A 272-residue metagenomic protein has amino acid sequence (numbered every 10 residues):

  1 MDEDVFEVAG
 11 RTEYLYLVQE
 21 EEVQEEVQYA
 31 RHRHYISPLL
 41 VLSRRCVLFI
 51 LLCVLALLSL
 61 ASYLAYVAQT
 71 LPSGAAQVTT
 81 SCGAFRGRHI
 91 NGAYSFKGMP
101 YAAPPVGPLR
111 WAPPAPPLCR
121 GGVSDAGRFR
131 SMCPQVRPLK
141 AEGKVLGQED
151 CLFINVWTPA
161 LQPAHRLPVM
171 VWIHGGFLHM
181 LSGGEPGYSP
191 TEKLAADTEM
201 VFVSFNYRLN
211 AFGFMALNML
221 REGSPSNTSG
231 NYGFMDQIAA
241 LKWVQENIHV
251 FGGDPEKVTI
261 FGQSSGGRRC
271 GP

Functional and structural regions predicted by a protein language model:
D2-E21, V27-F234, P255: Non-catalytic accessory segments of hydrolases
E142, A239, K257, P272: Substrate-access "cap/lid" subdomains that shape and gate the entrance to catalytic or ligand-binding pockets
L178, G262-P272: Glycine-rich nucleophile elbow surrounding the catalytic serine of serine-hydrolase chemistry
G187, Q237, Q263-G266: Active-site-proximal structural scaffolding
R208-A211, F261-S265: Short, solvent-exposed turn/loop segments enriched in Gly/Ser/Thr/Pro and often Arg
N210, I248-H249: Conserved hydrophobic residues forming the short capping helix/wall of the S-adenosyl-L-methionine
S229, V244, F251-Q263: Alpha/beta-hydrolase fold nucleophile elbow
Q237-W243: Short, well-ordered amphipathic alpha-helical segments that serve as non-catalytic structural scaffolds within diverse
